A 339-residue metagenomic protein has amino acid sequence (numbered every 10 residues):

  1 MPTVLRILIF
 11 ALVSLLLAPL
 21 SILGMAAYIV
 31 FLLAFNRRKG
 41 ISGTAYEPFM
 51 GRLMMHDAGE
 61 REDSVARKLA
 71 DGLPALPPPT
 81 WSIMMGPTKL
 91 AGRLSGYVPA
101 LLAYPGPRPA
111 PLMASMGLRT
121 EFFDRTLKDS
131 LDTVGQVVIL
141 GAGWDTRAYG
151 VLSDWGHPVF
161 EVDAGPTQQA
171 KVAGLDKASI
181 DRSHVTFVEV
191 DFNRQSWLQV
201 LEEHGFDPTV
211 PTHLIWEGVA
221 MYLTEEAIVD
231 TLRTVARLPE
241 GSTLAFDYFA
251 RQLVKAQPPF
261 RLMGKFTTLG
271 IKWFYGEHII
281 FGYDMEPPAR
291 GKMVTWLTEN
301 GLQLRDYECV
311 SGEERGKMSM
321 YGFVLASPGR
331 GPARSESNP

Functional and structural regions predicted by a protein language model:
P2-Q136, W144-V185: Rossmann-like AdoMet
D176-P208: S-adenosyl-L-methionine
S196-L198, Y222-R237: A short, conserved alpha-helix within the catalytic core of class I
F206-E226: A short SAM/SAH-binding and catalytic strip from SAM-dependent methyltransferases
A236-Q252: Conserved beta-strand signature within the Rossmann-like core of class I S-adenosyl-L-methionine
L262-Y283: Short, glycine-/aromatic-enriched active-site segment of Class I SAM-dependent methyltransferases
G282-Y307: Short alpha-helix
Y307-P339: Core SAM-dependent methyltransferase catalytic element
